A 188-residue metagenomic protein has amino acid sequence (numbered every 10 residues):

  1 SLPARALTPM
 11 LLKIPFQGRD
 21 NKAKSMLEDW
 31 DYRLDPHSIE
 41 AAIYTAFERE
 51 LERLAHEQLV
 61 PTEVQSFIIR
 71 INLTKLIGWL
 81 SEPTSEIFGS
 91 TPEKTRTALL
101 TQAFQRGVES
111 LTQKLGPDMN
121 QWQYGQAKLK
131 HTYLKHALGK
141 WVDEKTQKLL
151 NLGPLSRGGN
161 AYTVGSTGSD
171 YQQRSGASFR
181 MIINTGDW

Functional and structural regions predicted by a protein language model:
L2-W188: Acidic, low-complexity N-terminal propeptides/linkers enriched in Ser/Thr/Asp/Gly that mediate export, maturation
